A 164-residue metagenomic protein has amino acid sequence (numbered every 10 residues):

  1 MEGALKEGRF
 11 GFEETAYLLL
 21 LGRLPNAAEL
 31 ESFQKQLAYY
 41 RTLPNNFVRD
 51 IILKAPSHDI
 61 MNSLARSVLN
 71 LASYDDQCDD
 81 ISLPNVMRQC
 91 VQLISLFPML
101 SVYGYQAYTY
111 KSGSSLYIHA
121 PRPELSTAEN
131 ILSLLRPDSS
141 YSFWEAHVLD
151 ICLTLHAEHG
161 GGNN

Functional and structural regions predicted by a protein language model:
M1-N164: Hydrophobic alpha-helical bundle cores within soluble ligand-binding/oligomerization subdomains
